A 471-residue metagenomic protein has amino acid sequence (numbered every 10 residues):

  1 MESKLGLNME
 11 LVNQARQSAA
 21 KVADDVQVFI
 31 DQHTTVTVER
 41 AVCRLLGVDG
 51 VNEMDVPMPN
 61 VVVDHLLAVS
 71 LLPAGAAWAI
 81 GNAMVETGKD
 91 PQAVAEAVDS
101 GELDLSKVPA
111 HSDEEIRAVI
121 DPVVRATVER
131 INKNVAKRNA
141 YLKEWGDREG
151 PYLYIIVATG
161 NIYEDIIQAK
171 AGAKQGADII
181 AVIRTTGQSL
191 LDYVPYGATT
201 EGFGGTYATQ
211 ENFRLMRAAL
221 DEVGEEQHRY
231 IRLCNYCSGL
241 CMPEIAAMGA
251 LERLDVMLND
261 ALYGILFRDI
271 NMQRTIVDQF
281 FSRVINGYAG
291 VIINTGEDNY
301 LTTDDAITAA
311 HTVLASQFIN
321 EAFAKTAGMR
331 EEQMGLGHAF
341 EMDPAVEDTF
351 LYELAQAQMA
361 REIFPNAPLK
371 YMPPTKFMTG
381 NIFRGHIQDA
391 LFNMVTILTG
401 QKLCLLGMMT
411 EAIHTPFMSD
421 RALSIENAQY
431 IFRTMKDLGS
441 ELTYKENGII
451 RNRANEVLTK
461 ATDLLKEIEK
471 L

Functional and structural regions predicted by a protein language model:
M1-Y163, A171-G176, R184-E211, G239-I245 (+5 more regions): Long, compositionally biased, glycine/small-hydrophobic-enriched stretches that function as flexible linkers, tethers
K143-E144, V194-I231, I276-I293, F350-A367 (+2 more regions): Alpha-helix-loop-beta-strand connector modules within alpha/beta enzyme cores
P151-A158, I179-I183, R229-C237, V256-A261 (+4 more regions): Hydrophobic faces of well-ordered beta-strands that scaffold small-molecule active sites in alpha/beta enzyme cores
I156-I162, E347, G380-G385: Short, glycine-rich nucleotide/cofactor-binding loops
Y163-K170, L240-R253, T308-A309, F383-I397: Catalytic cores of alpha/beta
D178-S189, E252-D269, N320-E321, F392-T415: Glycine-rich phosphate-binding active-site loops on the catalytic face of alpha/beta enzymes
G202-A322, T326-R330: Conserved, well-structured core segments that form the ligand-binding/active-site neighborhood of functional domains
E353-D420, L438-E446: Hydrophobic alpha-helical bundle architecture
